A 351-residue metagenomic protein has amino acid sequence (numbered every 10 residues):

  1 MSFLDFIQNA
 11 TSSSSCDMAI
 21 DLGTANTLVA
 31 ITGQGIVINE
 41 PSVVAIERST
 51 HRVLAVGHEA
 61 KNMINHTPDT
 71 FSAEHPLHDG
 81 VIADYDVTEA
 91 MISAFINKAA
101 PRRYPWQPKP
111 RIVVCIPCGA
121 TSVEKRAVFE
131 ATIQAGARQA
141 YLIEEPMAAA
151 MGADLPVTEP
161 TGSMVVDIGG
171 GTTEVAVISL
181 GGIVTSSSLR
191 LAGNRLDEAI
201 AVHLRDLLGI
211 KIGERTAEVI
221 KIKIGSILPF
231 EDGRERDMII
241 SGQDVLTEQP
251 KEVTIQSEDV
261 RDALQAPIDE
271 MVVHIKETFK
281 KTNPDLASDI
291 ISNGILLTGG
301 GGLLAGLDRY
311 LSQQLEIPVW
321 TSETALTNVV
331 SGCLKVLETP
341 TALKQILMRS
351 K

Functional and structural regions predicted by a protein language model:
M1-I168, A176-I295, G302-K351: Nucleotide/phosphate-binding catalytic cleft detector across ATP-hydrolyzing and phosphate-transferring enzymes
